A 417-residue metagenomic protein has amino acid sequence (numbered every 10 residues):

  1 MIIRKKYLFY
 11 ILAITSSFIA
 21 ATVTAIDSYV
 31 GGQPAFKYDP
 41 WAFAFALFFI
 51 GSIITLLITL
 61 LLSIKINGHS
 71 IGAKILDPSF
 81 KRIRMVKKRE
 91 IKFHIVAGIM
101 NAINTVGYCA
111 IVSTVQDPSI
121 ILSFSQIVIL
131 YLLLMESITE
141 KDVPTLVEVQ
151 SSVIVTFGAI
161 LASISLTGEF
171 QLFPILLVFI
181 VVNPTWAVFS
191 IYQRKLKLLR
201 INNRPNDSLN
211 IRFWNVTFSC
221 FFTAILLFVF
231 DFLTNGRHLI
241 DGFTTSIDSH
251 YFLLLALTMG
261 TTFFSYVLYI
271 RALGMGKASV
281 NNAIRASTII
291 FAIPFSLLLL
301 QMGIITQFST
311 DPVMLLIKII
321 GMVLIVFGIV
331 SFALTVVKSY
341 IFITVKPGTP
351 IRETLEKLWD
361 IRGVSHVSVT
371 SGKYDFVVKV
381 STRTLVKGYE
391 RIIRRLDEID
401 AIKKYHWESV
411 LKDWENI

Functional and structural regions predicted by a protein language model:
M1, V147-S165, T310-F332: Hydrophobic transmembrane alpha-helices of multi-pass small-molecule transport proteins
M1-A46, I58, I99, I103 (+5 more regions): Glycine-/small-residue-enriched transmembrane alpha-helix faces in small-molecule transporters and effluxers
Y7-T15, Y38-S63, I154, L177 (+3 more regions): Hydrophobic alpha-helical transmembrane segments of multi-pass integral membrane proteins, especially transporters
F9-S17, H69-C109, P174-V181, R237-F264: Loop-to-transmembrane-helix transition segments
Q33-A42, V106-F124, L268-S287: Structural motif at transmembrane-helix junctions in multi-pass transporters
A42-I50, A110-V128, F173-T185, D248-G260 (+1 more regions): Structural signature of hydrophobic alpha-helical transmembrane segments
A110-S113, V128-V153, I160, I290-L316: C-terminal transmembrane-helix exit sites in multi-pass transporters
D248, V313-I417: A compositional/biophysical signature of low hydrophobicity enriched in polar/charged and small residues
